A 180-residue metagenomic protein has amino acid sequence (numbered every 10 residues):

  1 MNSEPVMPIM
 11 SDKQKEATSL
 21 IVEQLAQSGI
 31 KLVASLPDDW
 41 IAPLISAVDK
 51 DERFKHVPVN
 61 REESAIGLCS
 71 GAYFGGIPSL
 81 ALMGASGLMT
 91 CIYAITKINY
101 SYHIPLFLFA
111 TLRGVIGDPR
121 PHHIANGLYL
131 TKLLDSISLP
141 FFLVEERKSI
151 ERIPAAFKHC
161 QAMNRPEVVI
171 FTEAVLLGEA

Functional and structural regions predicted by a protein language model:
N2-A180: Thiamine diphosphate
